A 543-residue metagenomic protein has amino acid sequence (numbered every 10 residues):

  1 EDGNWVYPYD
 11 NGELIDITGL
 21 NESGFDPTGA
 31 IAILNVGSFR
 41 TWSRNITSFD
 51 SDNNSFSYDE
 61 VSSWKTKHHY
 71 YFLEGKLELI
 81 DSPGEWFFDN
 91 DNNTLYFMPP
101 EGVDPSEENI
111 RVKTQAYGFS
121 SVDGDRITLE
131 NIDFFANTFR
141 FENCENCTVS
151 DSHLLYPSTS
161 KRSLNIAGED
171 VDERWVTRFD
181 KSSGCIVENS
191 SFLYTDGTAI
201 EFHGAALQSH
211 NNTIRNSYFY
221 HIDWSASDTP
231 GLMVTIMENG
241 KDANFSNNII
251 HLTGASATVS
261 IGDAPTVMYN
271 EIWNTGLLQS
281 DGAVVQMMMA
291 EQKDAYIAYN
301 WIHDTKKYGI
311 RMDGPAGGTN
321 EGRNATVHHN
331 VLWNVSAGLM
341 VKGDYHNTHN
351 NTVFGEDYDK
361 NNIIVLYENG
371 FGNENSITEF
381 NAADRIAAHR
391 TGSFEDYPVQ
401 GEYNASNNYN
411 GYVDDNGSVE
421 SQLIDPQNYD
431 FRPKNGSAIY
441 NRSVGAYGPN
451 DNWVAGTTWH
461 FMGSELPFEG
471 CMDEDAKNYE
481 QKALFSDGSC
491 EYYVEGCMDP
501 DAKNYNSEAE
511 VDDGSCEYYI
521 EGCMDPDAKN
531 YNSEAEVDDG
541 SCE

Functional and structural regions predicted by a protein language model:
E1-R174, R178-D180, N428-N435, Y440-E465: Extracellular polysaccharide-degrading/modifying enzymes targeting complex plant/algal/animal polysaccharides
P99, D123, N131, A136 (+21 more regions): Residues on the solvent-exposed faces and adjacent turns of beta-rich solenoids used to engage binding targets
K113-G118, F135-A136, L164-F179, Y194-A206 (+7 more regions): Extracellular beta-strand/beta-solenoid scaffold signature
S120-T128, E145-T148, E173-E188, F202-R215 (+11 more regions): Surface-exposed loop/turn motifs in large extracellular/passenger domains
S246, L252, V259-I261, M268 (+1 more regions): Core solenoid repeat modules with strong leucine/isoleucine-rich periodicity, prominently canonical LRR arrays but also
I302, G318-D430: Predominantly extracellular beta-rich ligand-binding scaffolds that present long acidic/polar faces for carbohydrate
E465-E543: Primarily marks secretory-pathway-exposed extracellular/lumenal segments that are disulfide- and glycosylation-prone
